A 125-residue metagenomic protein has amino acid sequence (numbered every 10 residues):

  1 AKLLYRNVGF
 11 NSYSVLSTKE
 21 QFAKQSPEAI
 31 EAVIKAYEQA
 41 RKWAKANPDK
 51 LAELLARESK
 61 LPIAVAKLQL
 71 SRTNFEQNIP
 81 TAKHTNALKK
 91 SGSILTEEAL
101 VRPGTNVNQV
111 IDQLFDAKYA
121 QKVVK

Functional and structural regions predicted by a protein language model:
A1-R6: Ligand-binding "clamshell"
N7, K67-Q69, N106-V107: Short loop/turn and capping residues at structural boundaries
N7-G9, E58: Short glycine-enriched loops at secondary-structure junctions
G9-N11, V110: Positions that flank functional sites
S12-E28: A bilobed periplasmic-binding-protein/Venus flytrap-type ligand-binding module shared by bacterial periplasmic
L16-S17, E76-N78, F115-K118: Short secondary-structure transition/capping segments
K24-R102: Secondary-structure end/capping motifs
L95-K125: Conserved C-terminal helix/tail region of periplasmic/extracytoplasmic solute-binding proteins
